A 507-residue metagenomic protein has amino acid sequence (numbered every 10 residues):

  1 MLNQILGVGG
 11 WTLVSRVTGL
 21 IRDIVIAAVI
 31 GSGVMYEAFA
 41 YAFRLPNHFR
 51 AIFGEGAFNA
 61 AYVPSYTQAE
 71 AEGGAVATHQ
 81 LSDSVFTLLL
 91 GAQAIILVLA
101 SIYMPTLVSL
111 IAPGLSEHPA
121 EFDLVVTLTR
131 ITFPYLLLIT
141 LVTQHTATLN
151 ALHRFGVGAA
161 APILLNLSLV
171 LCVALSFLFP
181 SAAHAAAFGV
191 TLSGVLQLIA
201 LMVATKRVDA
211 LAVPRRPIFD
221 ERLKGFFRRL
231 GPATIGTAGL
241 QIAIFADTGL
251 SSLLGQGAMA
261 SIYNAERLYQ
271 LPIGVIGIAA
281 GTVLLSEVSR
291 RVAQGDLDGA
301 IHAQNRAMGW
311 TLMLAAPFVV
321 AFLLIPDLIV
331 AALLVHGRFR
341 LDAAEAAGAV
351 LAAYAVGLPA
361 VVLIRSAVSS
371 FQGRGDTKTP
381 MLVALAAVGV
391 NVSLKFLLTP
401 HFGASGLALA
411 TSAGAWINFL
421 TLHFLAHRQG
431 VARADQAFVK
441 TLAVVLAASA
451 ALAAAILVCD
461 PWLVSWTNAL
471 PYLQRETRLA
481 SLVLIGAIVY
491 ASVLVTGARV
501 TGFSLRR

Functional and structural regions predicted by a protein language model:
M1-R507: Membrane-embedded alpha-helical bundles of multi-pass transporters/translocases, especially carrier/permease families
